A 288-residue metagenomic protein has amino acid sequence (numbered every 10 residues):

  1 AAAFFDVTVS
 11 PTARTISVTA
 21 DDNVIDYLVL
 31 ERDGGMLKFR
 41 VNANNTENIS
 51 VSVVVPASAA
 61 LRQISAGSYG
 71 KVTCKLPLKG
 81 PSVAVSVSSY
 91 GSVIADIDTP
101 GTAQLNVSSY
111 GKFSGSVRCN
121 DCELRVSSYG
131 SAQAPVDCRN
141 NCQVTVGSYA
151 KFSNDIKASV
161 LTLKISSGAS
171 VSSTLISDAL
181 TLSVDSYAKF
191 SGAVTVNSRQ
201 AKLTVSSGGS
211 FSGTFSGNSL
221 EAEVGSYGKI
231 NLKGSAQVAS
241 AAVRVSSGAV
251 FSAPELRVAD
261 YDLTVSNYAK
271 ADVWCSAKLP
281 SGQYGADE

Functional and structural regions predicted by a protein language model:
A1-S88, S92-S108, K112-S127, S131-G147 (+8 more regions): Acidic (Asp/Glu) and glycine-rich low-complexity loops/linkers that are typically intrinsically disordered
K233-S235: Active-site/pore-lining binding-face segments in mid-to-C-terminal subdomains
